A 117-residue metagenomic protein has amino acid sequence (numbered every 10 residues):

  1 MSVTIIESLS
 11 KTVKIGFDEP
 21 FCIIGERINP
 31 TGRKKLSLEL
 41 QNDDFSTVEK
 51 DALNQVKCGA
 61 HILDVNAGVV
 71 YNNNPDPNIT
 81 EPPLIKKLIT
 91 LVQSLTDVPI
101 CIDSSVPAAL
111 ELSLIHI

Functional and structural regions predicted by a protein language model:
V3-L9: Terminal amphipathic helices with adjacent charged low-complexity linkers/tails
K11-D44: N-terminal small/glycine-rich loop or linker at the start of catalytic domains across soluble metabolic enzymes
C22-E26, L63-V65, I100-I102: Hydrophobic faces of well-ordered beta-strands that scaffold small-molecule active sites in alpha/beta enzyme cores
R27-N29, G68-V70, S105-P107: Active-site beta-loop-alpha junctions enriched in small/polar residues
Q55, S113: Conserved, mostly hydrophobic/aromatic
C58-V92, T96-V98: Glycine-rich, proline-tolerant flexible connector loops at the mouths of alpha/beta enzymes
A108, L112: Catalytic cores of alpha/beta
I115-I117: Conserved small/polar residues in nucleotide/adenosyl-binding loops
